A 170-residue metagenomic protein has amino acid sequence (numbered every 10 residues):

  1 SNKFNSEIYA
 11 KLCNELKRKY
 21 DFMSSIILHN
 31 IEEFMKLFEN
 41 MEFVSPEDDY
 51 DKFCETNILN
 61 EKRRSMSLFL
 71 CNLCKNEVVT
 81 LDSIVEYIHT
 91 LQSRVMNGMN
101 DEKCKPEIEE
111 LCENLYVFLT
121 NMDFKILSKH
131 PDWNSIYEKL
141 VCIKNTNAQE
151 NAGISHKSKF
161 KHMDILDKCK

Functional and structural regions predicted by a protein language model:
S1-K170: Alpha-helical interaction scaffolds
